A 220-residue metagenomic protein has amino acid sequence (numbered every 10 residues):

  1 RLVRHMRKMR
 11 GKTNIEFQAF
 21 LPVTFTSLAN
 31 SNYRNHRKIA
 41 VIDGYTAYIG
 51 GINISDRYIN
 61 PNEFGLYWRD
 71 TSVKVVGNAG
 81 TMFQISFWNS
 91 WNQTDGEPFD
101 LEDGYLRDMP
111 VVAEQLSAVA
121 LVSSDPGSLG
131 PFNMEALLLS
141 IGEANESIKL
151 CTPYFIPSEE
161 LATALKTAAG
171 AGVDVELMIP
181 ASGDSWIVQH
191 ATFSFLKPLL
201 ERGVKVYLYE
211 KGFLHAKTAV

Functional and structural regions predicted by a protein language model:
R1-V220: Charged, low-complexity intrinsically disordered terminal segments
